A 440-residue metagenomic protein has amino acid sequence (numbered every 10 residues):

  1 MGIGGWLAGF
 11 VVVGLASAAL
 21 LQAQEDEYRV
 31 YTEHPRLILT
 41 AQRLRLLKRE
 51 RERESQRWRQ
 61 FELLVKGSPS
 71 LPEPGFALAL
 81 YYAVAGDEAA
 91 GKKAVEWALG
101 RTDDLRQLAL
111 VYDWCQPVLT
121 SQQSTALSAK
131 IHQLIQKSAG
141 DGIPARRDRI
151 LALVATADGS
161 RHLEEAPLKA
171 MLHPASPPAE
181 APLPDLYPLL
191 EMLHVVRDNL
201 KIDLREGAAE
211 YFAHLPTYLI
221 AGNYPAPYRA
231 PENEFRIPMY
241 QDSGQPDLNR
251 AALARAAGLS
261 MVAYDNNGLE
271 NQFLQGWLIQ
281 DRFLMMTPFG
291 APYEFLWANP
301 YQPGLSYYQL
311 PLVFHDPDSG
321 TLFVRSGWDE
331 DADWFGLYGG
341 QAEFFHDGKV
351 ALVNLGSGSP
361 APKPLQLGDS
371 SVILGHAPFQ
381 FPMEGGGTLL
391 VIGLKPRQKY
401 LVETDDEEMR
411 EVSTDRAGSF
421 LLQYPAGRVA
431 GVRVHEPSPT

Functional and structural regions predicted by a protein language model:
M1-I3: N-terminal secretory signal peptides that target proteins for export/translocation
W6-S17: Bacterial N-terminal signal peptides
A18-A23: Boundary at the C-terminal end of the N-terminal hydrophobic targeting segment
Q24-L37: N-terminal pre-domain segments of enzymes
R36-L44, E50-R51, R57-T217, Y228: Aromatic-lined, polymer-binding surfaces characteristic of secreted/periplasmic polysaccharide-degrading enzymes
R51-F61, G340-K349: Short, surface-exposed, low-complexity cationic segments
P188-E408, V412, R416-A426: Extended polysaccharide-engagement surfaces of secreted carbohydrate-active enzymes
G427-T440: Surface-exposed interaction regions enriched in Ser/Thr/Asp/Glu that occur as long low-complexity tracts or repetitive
